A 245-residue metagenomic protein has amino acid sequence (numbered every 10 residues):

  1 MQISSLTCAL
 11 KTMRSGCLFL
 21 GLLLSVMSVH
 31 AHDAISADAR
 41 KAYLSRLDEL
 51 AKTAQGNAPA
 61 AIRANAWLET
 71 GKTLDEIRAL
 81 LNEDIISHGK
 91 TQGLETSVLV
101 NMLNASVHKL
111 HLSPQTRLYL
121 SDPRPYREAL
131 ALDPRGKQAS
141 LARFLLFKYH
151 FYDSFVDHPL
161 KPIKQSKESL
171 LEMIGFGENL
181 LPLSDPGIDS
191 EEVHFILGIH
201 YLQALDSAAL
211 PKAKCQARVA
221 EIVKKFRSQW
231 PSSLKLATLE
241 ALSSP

Functional and structural regions predicted by a protein language model:
M1, S28-A31: Intrinsically disordered, low-complexity peptide-like regions
I3-C17: Bacterial N-terminal signal peptides that target proteins for export
G16-V26: Bacterial N-terminal signal peptides
H30-P245: Acidic, polar-rich low-complexity tracts and alpha-helical solenoid repeat scaffolds
